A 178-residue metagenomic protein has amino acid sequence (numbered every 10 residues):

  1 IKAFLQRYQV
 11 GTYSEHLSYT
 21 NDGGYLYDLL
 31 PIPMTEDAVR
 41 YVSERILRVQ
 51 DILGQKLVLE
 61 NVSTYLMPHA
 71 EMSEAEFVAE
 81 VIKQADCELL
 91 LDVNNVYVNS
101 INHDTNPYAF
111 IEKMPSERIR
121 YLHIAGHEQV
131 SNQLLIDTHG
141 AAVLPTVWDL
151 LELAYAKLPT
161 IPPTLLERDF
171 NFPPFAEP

Functional and structural regions predicted by a protein language model:
I1-L89: Active-site acidic/histidine proton-transfer and metal-coordination neighborhood in alpha/beta enzyme cores
Y13, D92, T164: A residue-level signal for conserved active-site and pocket-lining positions in enzyme catalytic cores
H16, A125, E167: Conserved residues at the C-terminal ends of beta-strands
Y19-L26, G126-L134, N171-F172: Conserved radical SAM core fold
P31-V39, N99-P159, F175: Gly/Pro-rich active-site loop or hairpin
Q50-L134: Acidic/histidine-rich catalytic cores of soluble enzymes
Q55, L158-P162: A short helix->loop->beta-strand "cap" motif at the edges of active sites that frequently abuts
L166-P174: A short, acidic, flexible beta-alpha connecting loop/helix-capping segment that sits on the rim of active
